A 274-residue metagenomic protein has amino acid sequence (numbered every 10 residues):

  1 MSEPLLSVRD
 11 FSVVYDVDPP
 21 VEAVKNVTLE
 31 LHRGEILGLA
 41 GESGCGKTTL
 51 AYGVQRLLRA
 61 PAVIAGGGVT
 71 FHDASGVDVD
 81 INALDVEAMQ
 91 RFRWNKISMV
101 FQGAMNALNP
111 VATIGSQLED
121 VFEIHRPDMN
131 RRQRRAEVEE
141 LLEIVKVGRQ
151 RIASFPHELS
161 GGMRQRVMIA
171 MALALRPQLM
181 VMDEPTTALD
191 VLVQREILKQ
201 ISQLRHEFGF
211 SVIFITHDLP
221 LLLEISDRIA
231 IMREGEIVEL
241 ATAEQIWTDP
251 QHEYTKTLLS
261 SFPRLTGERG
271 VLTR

Functional and structural regions predicted by a protein language model:
E3-P4, D78, V145, I152 (+1 more regions): Short catalytic/signature loops enriched in Gly
H72, R132-Q150, L259-S260: Conserved ABC ATPase "signature" region
S75-S98, S116, I124, R131 (+1 more regions): ABC ATPase NBD coupling module
F155-L159, M163: Conserved ABC ATPase signature
A174-Q178: A short, proline-enriched helix->beta-strand linker immediately N-terminal to the Walker B motif in ABC-type P-loop
L222-E224: A short, surface-exposed alpha-helical micro-motif characterized by mixed small hydrophobic and charged/polar residues
I237-A241: ABC ATPase "signature
